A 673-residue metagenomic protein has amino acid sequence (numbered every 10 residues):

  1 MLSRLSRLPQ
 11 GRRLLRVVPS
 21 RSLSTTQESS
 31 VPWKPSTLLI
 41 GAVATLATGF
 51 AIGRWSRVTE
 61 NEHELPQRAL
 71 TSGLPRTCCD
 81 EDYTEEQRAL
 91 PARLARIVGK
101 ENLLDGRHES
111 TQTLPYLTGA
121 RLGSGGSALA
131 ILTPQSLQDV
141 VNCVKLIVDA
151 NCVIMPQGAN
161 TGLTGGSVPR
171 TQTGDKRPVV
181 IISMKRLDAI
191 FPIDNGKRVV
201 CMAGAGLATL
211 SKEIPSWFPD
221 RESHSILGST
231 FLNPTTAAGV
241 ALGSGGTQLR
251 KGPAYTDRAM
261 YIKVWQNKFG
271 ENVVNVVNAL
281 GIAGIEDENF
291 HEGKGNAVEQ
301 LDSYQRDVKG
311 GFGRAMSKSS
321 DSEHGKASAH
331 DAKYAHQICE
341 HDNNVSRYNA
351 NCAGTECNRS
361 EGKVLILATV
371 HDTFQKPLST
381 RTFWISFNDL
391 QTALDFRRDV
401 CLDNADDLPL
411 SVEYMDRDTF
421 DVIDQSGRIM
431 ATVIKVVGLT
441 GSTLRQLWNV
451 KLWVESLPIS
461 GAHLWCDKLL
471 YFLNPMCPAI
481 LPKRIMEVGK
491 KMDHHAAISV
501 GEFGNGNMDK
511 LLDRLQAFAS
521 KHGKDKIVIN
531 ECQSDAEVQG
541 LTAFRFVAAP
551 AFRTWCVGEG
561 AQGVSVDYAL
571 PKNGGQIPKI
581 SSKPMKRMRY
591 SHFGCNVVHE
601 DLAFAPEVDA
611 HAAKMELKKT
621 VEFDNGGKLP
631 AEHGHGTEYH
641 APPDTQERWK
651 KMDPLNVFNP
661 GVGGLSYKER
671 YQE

Functional and structural regions predicted by a protein language model:
M1-L46, I52-S56: N-terminal mitochondrial targeting presequence
P32-V43, A51-Y83, V98-K100, G119-L129 (+6 more regions): Conserved glycine-rich FAD pyrophosphate-binding loop
R93-L117: Conserved oxyanion/phosphate-binding beta-strand-loop segments in alpha/beta enzyme cores
N102-H108, T133, I154-G158, G165 (+10 more regions): General beta-strand structural signal in soluble alpha/beta enzymes
T118-S124, P169-E213, T247-K251, H371-K376: Glycine-/small-residue-rich beta-strand-loop submotif within the FAD-binding core of flavoenzymes
S216, R221-L394: FAD-binding subdomain of flavoenzyme oxidoreductases
P234-A237, A241, E413-I429, E537-G540 (+1 more regions): Short, conserved secondary-structure transition motifs
T355, L365, V370, R381-N388 (+4 more regions): C-terminal cap/substrate-recognition region of VAO/PCMH-type FAD-linked oxidoreductases
